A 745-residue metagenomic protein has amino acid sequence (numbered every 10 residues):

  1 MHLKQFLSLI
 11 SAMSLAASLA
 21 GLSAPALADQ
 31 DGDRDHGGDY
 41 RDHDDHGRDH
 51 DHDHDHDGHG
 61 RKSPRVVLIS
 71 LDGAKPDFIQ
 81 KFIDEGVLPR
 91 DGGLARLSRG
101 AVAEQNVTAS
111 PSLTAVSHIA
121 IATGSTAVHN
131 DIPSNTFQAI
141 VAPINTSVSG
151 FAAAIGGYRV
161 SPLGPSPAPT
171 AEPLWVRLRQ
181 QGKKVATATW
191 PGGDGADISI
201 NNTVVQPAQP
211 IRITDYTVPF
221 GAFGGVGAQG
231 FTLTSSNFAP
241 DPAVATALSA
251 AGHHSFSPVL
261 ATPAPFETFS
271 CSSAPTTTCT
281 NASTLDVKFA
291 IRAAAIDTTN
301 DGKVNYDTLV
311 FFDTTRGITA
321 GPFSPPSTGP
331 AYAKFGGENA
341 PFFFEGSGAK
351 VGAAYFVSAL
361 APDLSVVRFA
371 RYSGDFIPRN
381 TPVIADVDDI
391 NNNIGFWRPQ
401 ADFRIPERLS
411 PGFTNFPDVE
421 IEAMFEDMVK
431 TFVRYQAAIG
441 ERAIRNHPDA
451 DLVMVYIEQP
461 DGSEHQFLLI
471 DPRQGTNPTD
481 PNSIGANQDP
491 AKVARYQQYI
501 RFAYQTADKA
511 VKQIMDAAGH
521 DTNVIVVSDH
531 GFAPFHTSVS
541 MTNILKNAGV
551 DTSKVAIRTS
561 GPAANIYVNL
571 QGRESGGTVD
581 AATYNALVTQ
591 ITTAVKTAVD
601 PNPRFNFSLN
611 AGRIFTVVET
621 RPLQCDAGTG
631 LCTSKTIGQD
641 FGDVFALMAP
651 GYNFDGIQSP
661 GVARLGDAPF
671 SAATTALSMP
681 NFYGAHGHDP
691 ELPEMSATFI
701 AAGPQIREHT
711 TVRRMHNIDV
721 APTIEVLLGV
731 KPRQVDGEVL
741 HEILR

Functional and structural regions predicted by a protein language model:
A26-H59: Glycine- and aromatic-enriched low-complexity segments, predominantly in secreted/extracellular proteins and matrices
H56-A101, I200, G224-T234, T537: Active-site-proximal N-terminal segment of extracellular/periplasmic enzymes that hydrolyze or transfer
G60-R61, R90, A423-V453, L469-V524 (+2 more regions): A long, amphipathic alpha-helix that forms part of the scaffold/cap immediately adjacent to metal-dependent active
I79-D131, T136, K184-A188: Short, structured active-site-proximal loop/turn typified by the sulfatase FGly-forming signature C/S-X-P-X-R
S125-G475, D655-G656: His/Asp/Glu-rich, glycine-adjacent segments that coordinate divalent cations and/or stabilize oxyanion chemistry on
T170-E172, Q181, A239-L364, K554-T723 (+1 more regions): Active-site neighborhoods of enzymes that stabilize oxyanions during catalysis
F502-N543, N606-S608, G612-V617, D626 (+2 more regions): Metal-dependent active-site segment of extracytoplasmic phospho-/sulfohydrolases and closely related
K512, H520-T578: Acidic/histidine-rich catalytic neighborhood
